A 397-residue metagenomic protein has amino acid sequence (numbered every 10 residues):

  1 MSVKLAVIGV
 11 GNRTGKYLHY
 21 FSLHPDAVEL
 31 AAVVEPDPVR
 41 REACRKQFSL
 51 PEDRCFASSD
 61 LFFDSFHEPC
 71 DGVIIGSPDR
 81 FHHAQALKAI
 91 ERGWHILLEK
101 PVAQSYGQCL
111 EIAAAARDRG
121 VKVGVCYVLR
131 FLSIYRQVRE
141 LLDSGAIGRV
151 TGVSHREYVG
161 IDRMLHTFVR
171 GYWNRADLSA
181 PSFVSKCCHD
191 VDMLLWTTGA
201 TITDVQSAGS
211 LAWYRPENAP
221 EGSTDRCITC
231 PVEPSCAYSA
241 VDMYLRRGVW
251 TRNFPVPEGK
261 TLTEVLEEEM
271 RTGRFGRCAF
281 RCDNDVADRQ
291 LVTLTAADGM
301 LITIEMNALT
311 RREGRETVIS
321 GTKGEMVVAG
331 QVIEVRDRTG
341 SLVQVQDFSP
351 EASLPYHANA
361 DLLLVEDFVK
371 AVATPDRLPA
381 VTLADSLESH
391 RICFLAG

Functional and structural regions predicted by a protein language model:
M1-L50: N-terminal Rossmann-like dinucleotide-binding module
G11, L50-A115: Beta-loop-alpha module in the N-terminal Rossmann-like domain of NAD(P)-dependent dehydrogenases, especially those
G72-I74, T295-D298, V327-V328, V332-I333 (+2 more regions): C-terminal helix-rich "cap/oligomerization" subdomain common to oxidoreductases
I75, L98, V123-V125, S154 (+1 more regions): Hydrophobic residues in well-ordered beta-strands that form the structural core
E111-V128, G148-V153: Rossmann-fold dehydrogenase core element
L129-F275: Predominantly a Rossmann-like dinucleotide-binding segment in NAD(P)-dependent oxidoreductases
G209, R215-L363: NAD(P)-dinucleotide binding in Rossmann-like oxidoreductases
